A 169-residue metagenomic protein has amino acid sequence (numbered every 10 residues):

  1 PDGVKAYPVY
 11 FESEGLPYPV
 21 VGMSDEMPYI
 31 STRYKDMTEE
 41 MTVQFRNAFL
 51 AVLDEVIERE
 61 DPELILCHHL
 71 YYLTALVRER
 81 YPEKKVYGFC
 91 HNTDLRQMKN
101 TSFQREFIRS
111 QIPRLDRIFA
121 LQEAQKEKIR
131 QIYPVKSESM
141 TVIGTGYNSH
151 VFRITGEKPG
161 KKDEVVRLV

Functional and structural regions predicted by a protein language model:
D2-R59: A conserved catalytic-core segment of Leloir-type glycosyltransferases
E63-L64, K85, R117, R167: Structural motif
L64-C67, A75-Q97: Active-site proximal beta-strand in glycosyltransferases
Y72-V77, K126: Short, well-ordered alpha-helical microsegments
T101-I118: Membrane-proximal helix-turn-helix segments that form the acceptor-binding/catalytic region of lipid-linked
R114-E123, T141, V169: A short beta-strand/loop micro-motif in the catalytic core of glycosyltransferases that engages the nucleotide-sugar
A124, G146: Carbohydrate-associated surface elements
G160-V169: Conserved donor-binding/catalytic core segment of Leloir-type glycosyltransferases
